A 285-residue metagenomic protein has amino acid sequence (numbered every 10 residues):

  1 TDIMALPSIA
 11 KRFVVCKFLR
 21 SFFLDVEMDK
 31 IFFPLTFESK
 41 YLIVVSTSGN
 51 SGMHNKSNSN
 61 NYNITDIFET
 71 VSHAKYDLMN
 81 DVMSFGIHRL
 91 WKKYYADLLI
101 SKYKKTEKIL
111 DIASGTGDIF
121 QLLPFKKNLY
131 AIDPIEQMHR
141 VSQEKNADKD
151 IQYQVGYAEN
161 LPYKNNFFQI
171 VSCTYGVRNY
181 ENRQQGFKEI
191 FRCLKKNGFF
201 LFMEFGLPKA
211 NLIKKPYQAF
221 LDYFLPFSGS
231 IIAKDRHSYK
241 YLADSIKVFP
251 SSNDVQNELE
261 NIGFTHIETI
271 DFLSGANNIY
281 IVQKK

Functional and structural regions predicted by a protein language model:
T1, P7-S21, S39-Y41, S46-S48: Low-acidity, Ser/Thr- and Arg-rich intrinsically disordered low-complexity segments
V45-D77, L221: N-terminal, positively charged/glycine-rich alpha-helical extensions of SAM-dependent methyltransferases
N63, G206-E258: C-terminal alpha-helical "lid/dimerization" subdomain adjacent to the S-adenosyl-L-methionine
F85-E107: Conserved alpha-helix/loop element of class I SAM-dependent methyltransferases that forms part of the SAM/SAH-binding
K108-N160: Class I SAM-dependent methyltransferase SAM/SAH-binding core
E159-V171: A short acidic, Gly/Pro-enriched loop at the edge of an enzyme's catalytic core that lines a small-molecule cofactor
Q169-R183: A short SAM/SAH-binding and catalytic strip from SAM-dependent methyltransferases
Q184-F199: A short glycine-rich, Lys/Arg-flanked "PGG" loop and its adjoining helix->strand segment in the class I
